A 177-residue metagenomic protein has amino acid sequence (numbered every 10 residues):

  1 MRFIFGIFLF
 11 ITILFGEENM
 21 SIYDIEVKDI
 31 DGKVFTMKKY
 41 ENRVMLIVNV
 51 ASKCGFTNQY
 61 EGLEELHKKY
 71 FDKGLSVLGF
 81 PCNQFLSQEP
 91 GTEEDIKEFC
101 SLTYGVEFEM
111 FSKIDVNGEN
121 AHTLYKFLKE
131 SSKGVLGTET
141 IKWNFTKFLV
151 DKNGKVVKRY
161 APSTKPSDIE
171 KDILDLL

Functional and structural regions predicted by a protein language model:
F3-I13: Sec-dependent N-terminal signal peptides
E17-K38, T123: N-terminal "domain-start" segment that seeds a small globular fold
I22, E94-W143: Short, internal strand/loop/helix patches that form the active-site neighborhood or redox-interaction surface
D29, N49-K53: Amphipathic alpha-helical repeat scaffolds
R43-V44, K53, T57-P81, S101-Y104: Conserved helix-turn-beta segment immediately C-terminal to the redox Cys motif in thioredoxin-like folds
G74-G91, E107-G118: Thiol-based oxidoreductase modules, predominantly thioredoxin-like and allied folds used for disulfide exchange
T123-K126, E130-L177: Thiol-/selenol-based redox modules, centered on thioredoxin-like and closely related oxidoreductase domains
